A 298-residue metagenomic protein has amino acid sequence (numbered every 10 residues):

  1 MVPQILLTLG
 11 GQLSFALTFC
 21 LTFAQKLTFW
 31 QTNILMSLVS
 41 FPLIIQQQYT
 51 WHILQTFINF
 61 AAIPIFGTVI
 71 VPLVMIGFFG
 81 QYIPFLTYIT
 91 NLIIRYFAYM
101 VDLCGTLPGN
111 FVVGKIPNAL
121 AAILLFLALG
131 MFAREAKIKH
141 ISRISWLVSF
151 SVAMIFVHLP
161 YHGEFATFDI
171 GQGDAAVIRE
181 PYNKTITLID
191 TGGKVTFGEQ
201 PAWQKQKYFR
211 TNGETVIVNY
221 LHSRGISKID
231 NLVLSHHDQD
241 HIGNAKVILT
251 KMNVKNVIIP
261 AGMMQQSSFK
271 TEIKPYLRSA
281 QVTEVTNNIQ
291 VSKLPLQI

Functional and structural regions predicted by a protein language model:
P3-L6, G105, V112-I116, I123-K228 (+1 more regions): Core dinuclear metal-dependent hydrolase active-site scaffold
Q4-L17: Membrane-interface micro-motifs in multi-pass membrane enzymes
G10, S40, A61, I93 (+6 more regions): Divalent metal-coordination and catalytic microenvironments
T18-T167, V177: Transmembrane helix-bundle segments that form internal channels/tunnels in multi-pass membrane proteins, characterized
W203-Y208, L232-S235, M264: Second-shell loop/turn segments in exported
G225-D230, N253-N256: Short, surface-exposed connector motifs at secondary-structure boundaries
S227-D240: Metallo-beta-lactamase
Q239-L277: Active-site HxH/HxHxD metal-binding segment of metal-dependent hydrolases
